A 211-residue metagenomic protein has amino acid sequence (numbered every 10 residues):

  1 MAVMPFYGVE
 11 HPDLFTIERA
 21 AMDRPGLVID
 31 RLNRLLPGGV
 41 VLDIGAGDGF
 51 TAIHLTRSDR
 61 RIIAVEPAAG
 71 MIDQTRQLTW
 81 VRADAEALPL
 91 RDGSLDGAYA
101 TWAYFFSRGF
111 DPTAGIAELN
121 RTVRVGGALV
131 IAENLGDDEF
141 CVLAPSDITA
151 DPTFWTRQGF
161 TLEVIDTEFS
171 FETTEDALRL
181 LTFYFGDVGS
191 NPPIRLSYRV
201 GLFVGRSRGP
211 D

Functional and structural regions predicted by a protein language model:
M1-P37: Conserved class I S-adenosyl-L-methionine
L42-A87: Class I SAM-dependent methyltransferase SAM/SAH-binding core
Y99: A conserved beta-strand element that flanks and buttresses the S-adenosyl-L-methionine
W102-F105: Short catalytic micro-motifs in class I SAM-dependent methyltransferases
S107-E118: A short, conserved alpha-helix within the catalytic core of class I
E118-V125: Conserved helix-to-beta-strand junction in the class I
A128-F154: Conserved class I S-adenosyl-L-methionine
E163-D211: Conserved Class I S-adenosyl-L-methionine
